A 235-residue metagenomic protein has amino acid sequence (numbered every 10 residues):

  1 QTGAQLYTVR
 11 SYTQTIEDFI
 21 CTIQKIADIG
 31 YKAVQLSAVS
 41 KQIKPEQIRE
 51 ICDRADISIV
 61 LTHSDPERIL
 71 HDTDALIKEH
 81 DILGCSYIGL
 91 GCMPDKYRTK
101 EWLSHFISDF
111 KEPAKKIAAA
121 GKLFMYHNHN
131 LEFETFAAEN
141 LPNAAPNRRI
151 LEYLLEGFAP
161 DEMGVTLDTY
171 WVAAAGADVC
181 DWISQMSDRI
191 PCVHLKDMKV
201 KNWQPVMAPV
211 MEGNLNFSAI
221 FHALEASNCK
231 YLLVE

Functional and structural regions predicted by a protein language model:
Q1-G3, A33-Q35, D56-L61, S86-G89 (+4 more regions): Structural preference for beta-strand elements that scaffold enzyme active sites
Q1-Y87: N-terminal pre-domain/capping segments
A4, I26, V34, C52 (+7 more regions): Conserved, mostly hydrophobic/aromatic
A4-T8, L36-A38, L61-P66, L90-C92 (+4 more regions): A cross-domain feature marking catalytic cores of carbohydrate-active enzymes and several ubiquitous metabolic/repair
R10-I16, Q35-E46, S64-T73, D95-S104 (+4 more regions): Acidic-and-aromatic substrate-binding clefts and catalytic sites of carbohydrate-active enzymes
I48-S64, F110-I117, E152-P160, F217: Alpha-helix-loop-beta-strand connector modules within alpha/beta enzyme cores
H71-H105, D109: Glycine/small-residue-rich loop that forms an oxyanion/phosphate-binding "nest" at active or ligand-binding sites
A119-F217, F221: Acidic/histidine-rich catalytic cores of soluble enzymes
